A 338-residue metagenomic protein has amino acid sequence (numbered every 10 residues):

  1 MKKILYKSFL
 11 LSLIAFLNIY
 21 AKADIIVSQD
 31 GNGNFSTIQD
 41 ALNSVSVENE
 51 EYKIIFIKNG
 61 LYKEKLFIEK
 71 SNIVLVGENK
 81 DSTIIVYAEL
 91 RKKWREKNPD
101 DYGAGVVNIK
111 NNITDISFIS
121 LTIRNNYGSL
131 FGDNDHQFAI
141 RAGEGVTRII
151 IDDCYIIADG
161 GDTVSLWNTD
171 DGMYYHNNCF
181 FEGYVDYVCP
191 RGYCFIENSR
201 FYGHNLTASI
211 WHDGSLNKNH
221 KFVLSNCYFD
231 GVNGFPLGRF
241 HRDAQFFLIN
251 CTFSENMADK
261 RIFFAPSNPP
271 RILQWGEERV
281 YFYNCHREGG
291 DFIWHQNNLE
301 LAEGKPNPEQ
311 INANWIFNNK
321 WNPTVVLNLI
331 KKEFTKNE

Functional and structural regions predicted by a protein language model:
M1-D24: Bacterial Sec-dependent N-terminal signal peptides
D24-N32, S36-E338: Sequence-level preference for short, compositionally simple segments enriched in small aliphatic or small polar residues
